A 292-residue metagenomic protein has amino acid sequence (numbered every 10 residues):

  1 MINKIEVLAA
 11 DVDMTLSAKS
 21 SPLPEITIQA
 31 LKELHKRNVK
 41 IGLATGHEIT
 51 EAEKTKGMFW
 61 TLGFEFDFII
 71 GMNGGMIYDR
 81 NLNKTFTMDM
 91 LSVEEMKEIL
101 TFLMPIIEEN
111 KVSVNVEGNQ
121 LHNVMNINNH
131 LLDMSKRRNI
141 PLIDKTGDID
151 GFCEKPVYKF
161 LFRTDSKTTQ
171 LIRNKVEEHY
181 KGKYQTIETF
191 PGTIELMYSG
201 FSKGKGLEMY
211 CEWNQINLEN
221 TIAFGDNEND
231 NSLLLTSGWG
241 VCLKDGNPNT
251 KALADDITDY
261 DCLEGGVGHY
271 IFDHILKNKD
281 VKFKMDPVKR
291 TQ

Functional and structural regions predicted by a protein language model:
I2-V7, P24, E195-Q292: Mg2+-dependent phosphoryl-transfer enzymes with acidic/Ser/Thr/Gly-rich catalytic loops
E6-D11, G42-L43: Short, hydrophobic/glycine-enriched beta-strand segments
L23-H130: Active-site phosphate-binding/coordination module
T27, A52-K56, I172, V176 (+3 more regions): Hydrophobic packing residues within well-ordered alpha-helices of enzyme cores
V39-G42, F66-D67, K159, E219-N220 (+1 more regions): Short active-site oxyanion
L62-E65, N73, Y180-G182, T236-S237 (+1 more regions): Short, structured coil segments at secondary-structure junctions
F102-P105, E109-F224: Conserved acidic, metal-coordinating active-site core of Asp-based, Mg2+-dependent phosphoryl-transfer enzymes
